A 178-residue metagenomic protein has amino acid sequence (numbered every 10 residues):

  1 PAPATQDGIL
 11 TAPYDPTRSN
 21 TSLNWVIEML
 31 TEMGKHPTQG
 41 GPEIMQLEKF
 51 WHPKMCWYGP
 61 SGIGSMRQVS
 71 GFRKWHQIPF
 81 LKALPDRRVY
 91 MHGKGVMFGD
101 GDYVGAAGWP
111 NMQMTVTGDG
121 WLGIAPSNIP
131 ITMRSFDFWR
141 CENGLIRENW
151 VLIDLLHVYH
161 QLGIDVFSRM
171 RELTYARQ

Functional and structural regions predicted by a protein language model:
P1-Q178: C-terminal and inter-domain tail/linker signature
